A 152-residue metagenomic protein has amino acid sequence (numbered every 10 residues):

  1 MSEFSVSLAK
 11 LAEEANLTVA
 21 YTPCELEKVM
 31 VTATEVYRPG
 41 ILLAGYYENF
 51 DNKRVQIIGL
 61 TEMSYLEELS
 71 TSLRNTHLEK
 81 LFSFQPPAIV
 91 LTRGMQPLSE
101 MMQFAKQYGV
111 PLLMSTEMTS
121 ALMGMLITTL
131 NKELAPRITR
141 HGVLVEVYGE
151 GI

Functional and structural regions predicted by a protein language model:
M1-F82: Gly/Thr-rich phosphate-binding loop signature of adenosyl cofactor/nucleotide-binding cores
A15, L130-L134: Conserved NTP-handling cores and scaffolds of large molecular machines
I58-L60, I89-T92: Conserved beta-strand segments of the P-loop GTPase G domain that flank and frequently precede/overlap
L69-L73, P97, R137: Short secondary-structure boundary/capping elements
H77-L81, P111-L113, L134-P136: Short, surface-exposed linear patches
Q85-A88, G94-L130: Charged, amphipathic alpha-helical linker segments immediately N-terminal to NTP-binding catalytic cores
L134-V145: Pre-Walker A adenine-sensing motif
Y148-I152: Glycine-rich phosphate-binding P-loop
